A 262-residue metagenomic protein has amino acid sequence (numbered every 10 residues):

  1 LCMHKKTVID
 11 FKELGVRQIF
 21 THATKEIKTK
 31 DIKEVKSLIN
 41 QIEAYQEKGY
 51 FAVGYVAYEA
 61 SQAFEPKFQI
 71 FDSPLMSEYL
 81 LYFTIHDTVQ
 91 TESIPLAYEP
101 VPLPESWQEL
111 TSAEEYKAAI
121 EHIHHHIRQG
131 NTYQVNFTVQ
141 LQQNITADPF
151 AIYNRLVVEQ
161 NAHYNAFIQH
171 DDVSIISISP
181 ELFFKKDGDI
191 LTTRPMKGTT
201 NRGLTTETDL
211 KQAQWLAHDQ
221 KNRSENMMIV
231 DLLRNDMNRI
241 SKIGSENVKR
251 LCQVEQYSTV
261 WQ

Functional and structural regions predicted by a protein language model:
C2-Q262: Extended alpha-helical targeting/anchoring segments, especially N-terminal organellar/secretory targeting helices
